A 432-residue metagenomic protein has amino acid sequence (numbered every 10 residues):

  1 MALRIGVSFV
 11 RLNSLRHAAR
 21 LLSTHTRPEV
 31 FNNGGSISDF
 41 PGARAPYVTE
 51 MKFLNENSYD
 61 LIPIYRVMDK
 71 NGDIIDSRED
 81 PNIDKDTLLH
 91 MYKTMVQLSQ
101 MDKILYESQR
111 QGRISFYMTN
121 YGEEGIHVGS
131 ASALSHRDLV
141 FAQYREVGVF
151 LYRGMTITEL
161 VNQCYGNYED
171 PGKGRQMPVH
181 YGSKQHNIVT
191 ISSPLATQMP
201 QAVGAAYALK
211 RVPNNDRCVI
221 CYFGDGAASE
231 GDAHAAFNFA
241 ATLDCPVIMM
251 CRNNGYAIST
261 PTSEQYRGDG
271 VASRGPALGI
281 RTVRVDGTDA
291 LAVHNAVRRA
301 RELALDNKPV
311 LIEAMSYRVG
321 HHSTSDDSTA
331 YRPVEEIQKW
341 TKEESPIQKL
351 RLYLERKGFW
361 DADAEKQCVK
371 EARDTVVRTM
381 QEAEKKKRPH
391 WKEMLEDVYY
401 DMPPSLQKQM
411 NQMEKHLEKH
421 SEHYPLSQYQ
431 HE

Functional and structural regions predicted by a protein language model:
A2-L3, F9, R20-R145, Q430-E432: N-terminal amphipathic, basic-rich helices that act as targeting or association modules
H25-L61, R66-M68, L303-E432: Glycine/aspartate-rich loop-and-adjacent alpha/beta segment that forms the canonical ThDP
L61, K85-L89, L98, D102 (+9 more regions): Alpha-helix initiation and N-capping motif
D73-I74, V147, N254-A257: A short, flexible beta-alpha/helix-coil linker loop
I75, S115, G125, T282 (+2 more regions): Residue-level detector of short coil/turn "hinge" positions at structural boundaries
Q100-K103, E107-L243, P261-A272, A277-G279: Cofactor-binding active-site loop characterized by glycine-rich and histidine/acidic residues
N187-R388: Glycine-rich ThDP/TPP pyrophosphate-binding loop and its adjacent helix/strand module within ThDP-dependent enzymes
